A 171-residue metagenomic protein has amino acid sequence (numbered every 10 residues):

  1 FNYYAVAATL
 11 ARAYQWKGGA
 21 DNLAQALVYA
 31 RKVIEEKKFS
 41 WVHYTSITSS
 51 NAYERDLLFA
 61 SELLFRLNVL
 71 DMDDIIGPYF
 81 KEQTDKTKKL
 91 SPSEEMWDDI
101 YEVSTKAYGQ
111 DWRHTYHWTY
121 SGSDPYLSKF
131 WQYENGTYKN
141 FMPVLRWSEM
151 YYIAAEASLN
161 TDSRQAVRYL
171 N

Functional and structural regions predicted by a protein language model:
F1-S148, N160-R168: Structured, solvent-exposed acidic/aromatic patches
A155: Active-site-proximal region of nucleotide-activated glycan assembly enzymes, centered on histidine/acidic-rich loops
